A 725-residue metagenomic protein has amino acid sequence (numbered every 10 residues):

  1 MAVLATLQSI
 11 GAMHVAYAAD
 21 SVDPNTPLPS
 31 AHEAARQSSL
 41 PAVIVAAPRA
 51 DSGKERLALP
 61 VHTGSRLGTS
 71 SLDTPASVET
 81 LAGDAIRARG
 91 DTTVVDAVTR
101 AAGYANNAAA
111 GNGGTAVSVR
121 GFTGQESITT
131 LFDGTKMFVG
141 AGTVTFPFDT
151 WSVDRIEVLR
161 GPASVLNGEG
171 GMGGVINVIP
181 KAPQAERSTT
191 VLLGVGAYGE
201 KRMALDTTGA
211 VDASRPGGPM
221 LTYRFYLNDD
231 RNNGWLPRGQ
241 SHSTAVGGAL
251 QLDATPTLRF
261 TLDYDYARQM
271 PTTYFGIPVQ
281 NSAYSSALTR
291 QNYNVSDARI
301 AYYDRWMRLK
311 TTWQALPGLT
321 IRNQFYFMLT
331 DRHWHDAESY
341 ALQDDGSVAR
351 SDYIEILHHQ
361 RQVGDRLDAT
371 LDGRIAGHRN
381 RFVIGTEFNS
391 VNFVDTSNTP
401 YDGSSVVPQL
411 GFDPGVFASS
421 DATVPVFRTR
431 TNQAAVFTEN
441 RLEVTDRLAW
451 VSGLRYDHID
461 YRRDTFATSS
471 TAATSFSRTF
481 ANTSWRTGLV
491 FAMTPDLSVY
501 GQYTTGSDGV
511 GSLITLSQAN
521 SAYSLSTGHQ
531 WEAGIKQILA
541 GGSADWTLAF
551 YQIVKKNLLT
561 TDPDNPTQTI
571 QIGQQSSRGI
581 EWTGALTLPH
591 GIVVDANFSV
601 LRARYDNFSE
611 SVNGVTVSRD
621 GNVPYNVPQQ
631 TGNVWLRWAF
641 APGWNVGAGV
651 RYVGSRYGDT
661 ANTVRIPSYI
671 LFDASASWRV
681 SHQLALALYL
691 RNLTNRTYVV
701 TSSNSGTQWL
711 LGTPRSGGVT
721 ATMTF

Functional and structural regions predicted by a protein language model:
T63-E79, G83, R89, V95-T135 (+1 more regions): Extracytoplasmic beta-strand/coil segments of soluble accessory domains associated with Gram-negative outer-membrane
V94-A97, T115-S118, G170-L192, M203-G209: N-terminal periplasmic accessory domains that precede and gate Gram-negative outer-membrane beta-barrel machines
T135-R160, I179-P180: Short acidic/polar hinge/loop motifs at secondary-structure boundaries that mediate gating or recognition
S188-T190, V195-Y274, A298-Q314, R455: Transmembrane beta-barrel wall of Gram-negative outer-membrane proteins
A213, K310-Q314, G318-E338, A492 (+3 more regions): Membrane-embedded beta-barrel scaffold of Gram-negative outer-membrane proteins
Q251-T255, Q360, R379-R381, E387-N389 (+5 more regions): Structural signature of Gram-negative outer-membrane beta-barrels, strongest in the C-terminal barrel of TonB-dependent
Q552, Q571-T660, T694, T724: Gram-negative outer-membrane beta-barrel transporters
V594, Y652-D659, S677-F725: C-terminal beta-signal and adjacent terminal beta-strands/loops of Gram-negative outer-membrane beta-barrel proteins
